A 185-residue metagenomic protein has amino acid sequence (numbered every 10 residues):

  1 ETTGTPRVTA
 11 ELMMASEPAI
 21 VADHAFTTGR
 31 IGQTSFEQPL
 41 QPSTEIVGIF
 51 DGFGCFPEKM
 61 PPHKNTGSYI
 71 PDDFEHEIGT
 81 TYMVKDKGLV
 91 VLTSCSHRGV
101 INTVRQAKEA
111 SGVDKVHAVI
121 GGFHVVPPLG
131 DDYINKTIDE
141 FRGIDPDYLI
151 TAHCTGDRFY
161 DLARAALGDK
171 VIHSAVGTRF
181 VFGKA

Functional and structural regions predicted by a protein language model:
E1-Q41, R164-G168, I172-K184: Binuclear metal-dependent hydrolase catalytic cores
A19-D86: Active-site-proximal loop/helix segment associated with metal-binding centers of metalloenzymes
P42, G48-I49, G54-E58, V119-I120 (+2 more regions): Short, surface-exposed, polar/charged, turn-prone segments marking secondary-structure boundaries
K64-V176: Cap/insert and terminal regions of metallo-dependent hydrolase folds
V84-D86, F182-A185: Short acidic-glycine loop/turn motifs at beta-strand connectors
